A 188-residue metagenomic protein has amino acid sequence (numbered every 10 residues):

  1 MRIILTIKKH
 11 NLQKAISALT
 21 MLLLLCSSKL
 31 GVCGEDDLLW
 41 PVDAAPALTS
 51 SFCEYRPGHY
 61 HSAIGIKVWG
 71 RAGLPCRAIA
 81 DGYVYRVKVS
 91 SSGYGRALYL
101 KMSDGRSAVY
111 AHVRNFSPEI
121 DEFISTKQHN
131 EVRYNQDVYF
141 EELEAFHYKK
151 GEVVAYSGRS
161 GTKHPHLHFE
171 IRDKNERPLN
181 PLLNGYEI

Functional and structural regions predicted by a protein language model:
M1-L12: N-terminal secretory signal peptides that target proteins for export/translocation
A18-S27: Bacterial N-terminal signal peptides
L30-A97, K101-D104, R114-E119, E144-H164 (+1 more regions): Surface-exposed, glycine-biased beta-strand/turn segments
M102, I171-D173: Flexible glycine-/small-residue-rich
Y110: Conserved beta3 VAIK motif of the Hanks protein kinase fold
E119-K150: Aromatic/His-enriched, Gly/Pro-containing loop or helix-boundary segments that lie immediately adjacent to catalytic
P165-I171: Histidine-centered catalytic micro-motifs
